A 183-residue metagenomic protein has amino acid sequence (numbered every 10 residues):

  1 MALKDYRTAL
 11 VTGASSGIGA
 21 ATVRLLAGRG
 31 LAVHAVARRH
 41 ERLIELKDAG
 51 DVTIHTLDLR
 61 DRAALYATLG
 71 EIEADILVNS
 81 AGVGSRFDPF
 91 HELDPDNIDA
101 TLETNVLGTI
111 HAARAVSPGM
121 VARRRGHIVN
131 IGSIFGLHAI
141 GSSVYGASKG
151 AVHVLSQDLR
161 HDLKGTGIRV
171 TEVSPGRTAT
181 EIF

Functional and structural regions predicted by a protein language model:
S15-S16: Conserved glycine-rich cofactor-binding loop
T56-A67, P95: The beta1-alpha1 cofactor-binding region of Rossmann-like NAD(H)/NADP(H)-dependent oxidoreductases
D88-F90, N97-D99: Substrate-binding pocket helix/loop in short-chain dehydrogenase/reductase
L93, A139-G146, D158: Active-site loop-to-helix junction immediately N-terminal to the catalytic Tyr of the SDR YXXXK motif in Rossmann-fold
A113, S148: Active-site helix of classical SDR
P118, H161-D162: Alpha-helical segment proximal to the catalytic Tyr-Lys
S133: Residue(s) in the substrate-gating loop at a strand-loop-helix junction that position the organic substrate next
